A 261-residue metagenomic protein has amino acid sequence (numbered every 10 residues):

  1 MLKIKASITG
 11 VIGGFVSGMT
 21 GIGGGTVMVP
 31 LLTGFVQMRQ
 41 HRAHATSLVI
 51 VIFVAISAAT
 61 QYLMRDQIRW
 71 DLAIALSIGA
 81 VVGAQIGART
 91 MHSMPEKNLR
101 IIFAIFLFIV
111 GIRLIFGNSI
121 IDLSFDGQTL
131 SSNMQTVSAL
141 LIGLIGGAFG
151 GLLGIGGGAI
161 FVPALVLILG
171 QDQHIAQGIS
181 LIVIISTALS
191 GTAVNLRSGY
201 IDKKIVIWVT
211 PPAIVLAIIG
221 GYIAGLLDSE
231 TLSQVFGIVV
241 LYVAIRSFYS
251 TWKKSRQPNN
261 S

Functional and structural regions predicted by a protein language model:
M1-F15, G34, Q40, T60-L152 (+3 more regions): Juxtamembrane transmembrane-helix boundary motif
I8, I12-G18, V27, S190: N-terminal signal-anchor/start-transfer transmembrane helix
G21-V29, L152-A164: Transmembrane helix boundary and interhelical junction motifs in multipass membrane proteins
I22-P30, V54-S57, T129-A139, V183-S190: Hydrophobic, membrane-facing alpha-helical anchors
T26-V27, V49, A159-I160, I182 (+1 more regions): Hydrophobic alpha-helical transmembrane segments of integral membrane proteins, especially lipid-exposed positions
H44, H174-L181: Small-residue hotspots at the loop-to-helix junctions and early N-terminal turns of transmembrane alpha-helices
V49-A58, T90, I185-S190, V215-L216 (+1 more regions): Membrane-embedded alpha-helical segments of transport systems, primarily multispan ion/solute transporters
I50, A75-L76, I179-V183: Transmembrane alpha-helical segments of major facilitator superfamily
